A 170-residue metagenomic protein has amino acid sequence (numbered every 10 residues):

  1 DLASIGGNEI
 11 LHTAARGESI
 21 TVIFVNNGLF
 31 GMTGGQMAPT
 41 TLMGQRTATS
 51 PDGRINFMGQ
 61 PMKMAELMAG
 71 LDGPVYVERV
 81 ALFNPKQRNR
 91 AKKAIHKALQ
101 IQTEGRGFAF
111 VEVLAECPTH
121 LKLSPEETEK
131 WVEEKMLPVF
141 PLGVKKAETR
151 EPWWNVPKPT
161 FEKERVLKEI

Functional and structural regions predicted by a protein language model:
D1-G31, K93-K97: Thiamine diphosphate
G6-N8, T33-G35, R79-V80, N89-K93 (+1 more regions): A short secondary-structure junction signal
G7-H12, M32-R46: Active-site-proximal loop->helix
I10-H12, A38-P39, K93-K97, E126-E134: Short, solvent-exposed amphipathic alpha-helical segments in soluble enzyme and RNA/protein-processing domains
S19-I23, L29, E66, P74-E78 (+1 more regions): Structural motif
N27-L29, F83-N84, V113-H120: Glycine-rich beta-alpha junction loops
A38-E104: Conserved thiamine diphosphate
T103-I170: Flexible, low-complexity linker and terminal segments
